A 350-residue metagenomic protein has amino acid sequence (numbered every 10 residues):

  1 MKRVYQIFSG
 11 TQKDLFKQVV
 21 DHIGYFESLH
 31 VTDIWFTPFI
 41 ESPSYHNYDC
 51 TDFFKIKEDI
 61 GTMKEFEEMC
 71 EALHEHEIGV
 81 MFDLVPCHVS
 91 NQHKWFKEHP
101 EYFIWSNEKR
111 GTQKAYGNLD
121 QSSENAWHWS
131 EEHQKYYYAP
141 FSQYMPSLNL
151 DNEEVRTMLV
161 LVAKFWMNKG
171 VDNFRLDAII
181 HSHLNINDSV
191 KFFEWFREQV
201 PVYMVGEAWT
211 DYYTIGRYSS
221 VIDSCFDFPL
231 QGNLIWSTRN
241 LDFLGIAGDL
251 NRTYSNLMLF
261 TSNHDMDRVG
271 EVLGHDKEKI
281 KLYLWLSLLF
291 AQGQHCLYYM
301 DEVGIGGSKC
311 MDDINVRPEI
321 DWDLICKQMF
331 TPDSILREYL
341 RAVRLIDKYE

Functional and structural regions predicted by a protein language model:
M1, G245-E350: Loop/helix patches that line or flank the sugar-binding groove of alpha-linked glycan CAZymes
M1-F141, S147-L148, T157-V160, K164 (+5 more regions): Acidic/aromatic-lined carbohydrate-recognition and catalytic surfaces of CAZymes acting on diverse glycans
N47-I56, I222-G232, D312-D323: Short glycine/proline- and charge-enriched loop/turn segments that cap or connect secondary-structure elements
Q92, I186, G216, E271-G274 (+1 more regions): Hydrophobic alpha-helical membrane-insertion segments
E108, E194-V272, L289-Q292, D323-Q328: Glycan-recognition surfaces
E153-V155: Alpha-helical scaffold elements lining the catalytic groove of polysaccharide deacetylases
